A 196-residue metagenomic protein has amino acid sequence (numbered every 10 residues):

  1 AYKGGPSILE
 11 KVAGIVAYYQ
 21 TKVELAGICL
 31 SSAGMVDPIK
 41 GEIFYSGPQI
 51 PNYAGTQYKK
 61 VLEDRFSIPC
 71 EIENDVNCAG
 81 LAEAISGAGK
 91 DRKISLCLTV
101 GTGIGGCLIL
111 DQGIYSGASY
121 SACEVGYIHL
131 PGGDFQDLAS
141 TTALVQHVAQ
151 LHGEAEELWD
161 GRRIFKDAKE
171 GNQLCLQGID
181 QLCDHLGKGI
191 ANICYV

Functional and structural regions predicted by a protein language model:
A1-G5, E63-R65, E71-E73, I85-Q181 (+1 more regions): Glycine/GP-enriched mid-protein hinge/lid loop-to-helix segment characteristic of carbohydrate kinases
Y2-A13, A17, E24-I28, M35-I94: Glycine-rich phosphate-binding loop and adjoining helix at the ATP-binding site of ATP-dependent phosphoryl-transfer
L9-V12, I179, C183: Heptad-repeat coiled-coil signal-transmission/dimerization helices
K22-L25, E157-W159: Short helix-terminating capping/connector loops at secondary-structure junctions
A33-V36, G101-G103: Short glycine-rich anion-binding loops that position phosphate/pyrophosphate groups of nucleotides and phosphorylated
I190-V196: Proline-aspartate-enriched helix->loop->beta-strand connector
